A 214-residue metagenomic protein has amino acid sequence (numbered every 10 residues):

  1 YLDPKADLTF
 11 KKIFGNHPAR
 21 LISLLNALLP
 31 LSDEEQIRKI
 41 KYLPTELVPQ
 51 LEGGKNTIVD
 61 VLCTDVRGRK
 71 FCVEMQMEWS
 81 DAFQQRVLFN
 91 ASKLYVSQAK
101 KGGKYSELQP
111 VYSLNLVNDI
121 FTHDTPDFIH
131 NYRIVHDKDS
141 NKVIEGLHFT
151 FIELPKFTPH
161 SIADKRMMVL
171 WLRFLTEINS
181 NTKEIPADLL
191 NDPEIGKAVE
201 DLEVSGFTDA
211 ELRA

Functional and structural regions predicted by a protein language model:
Y1-A214: Elongated, amphipathic alpha-helical interaction scaffolds
